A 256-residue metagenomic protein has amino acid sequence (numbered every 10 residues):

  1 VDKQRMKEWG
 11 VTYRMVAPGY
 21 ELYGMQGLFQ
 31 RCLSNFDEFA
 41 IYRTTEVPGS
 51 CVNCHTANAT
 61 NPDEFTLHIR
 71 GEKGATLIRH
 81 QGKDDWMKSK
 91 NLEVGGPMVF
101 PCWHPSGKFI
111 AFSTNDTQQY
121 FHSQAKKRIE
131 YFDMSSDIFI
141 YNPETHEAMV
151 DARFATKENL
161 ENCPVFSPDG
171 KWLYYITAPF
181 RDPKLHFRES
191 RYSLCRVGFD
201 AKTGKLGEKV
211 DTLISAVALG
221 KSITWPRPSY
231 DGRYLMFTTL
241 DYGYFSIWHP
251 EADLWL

Functional and structural regions predicted by a protein language model:
D2, K83-D137, A148-E158, N162: Asp-box/WD-like beta-propeller blade repeats and closely related beta-sheet repeat scaffolds
R5-D85: Conserved, compact domain cores that house catalytic/ligand-binding motifs in diverse enzymes and effector modules
G10-G24, I78, F112-D133, I176-R191 (+1 more regions): Short, conserved, GDST-rich strand-edge loop motifs in beta-rich repeat architectures
G27, A75-L77, D137-F139, S193-C195 (+1 more regions): A short loop-to-beta-strand structural motif that recurs across blades of beta-propeller domains
S34-S50, R79-P97, F139-L160, V197-T224 (+1 more regions): Multi-bladed beta-propeller domains
T45-H68, T76, E93-S113, F154-I176 (+3 more regions): Conserved beta-propeller blade repeats
P62, R70-K73, S135, R191 (+1 more regions): Surface-exposed loop/turn positions within WD40 beta-propeller blades
R233, P250-L256: Short, intrinsically disordered, charge-balanced linker/junction segments flanking boundaries in proteins
